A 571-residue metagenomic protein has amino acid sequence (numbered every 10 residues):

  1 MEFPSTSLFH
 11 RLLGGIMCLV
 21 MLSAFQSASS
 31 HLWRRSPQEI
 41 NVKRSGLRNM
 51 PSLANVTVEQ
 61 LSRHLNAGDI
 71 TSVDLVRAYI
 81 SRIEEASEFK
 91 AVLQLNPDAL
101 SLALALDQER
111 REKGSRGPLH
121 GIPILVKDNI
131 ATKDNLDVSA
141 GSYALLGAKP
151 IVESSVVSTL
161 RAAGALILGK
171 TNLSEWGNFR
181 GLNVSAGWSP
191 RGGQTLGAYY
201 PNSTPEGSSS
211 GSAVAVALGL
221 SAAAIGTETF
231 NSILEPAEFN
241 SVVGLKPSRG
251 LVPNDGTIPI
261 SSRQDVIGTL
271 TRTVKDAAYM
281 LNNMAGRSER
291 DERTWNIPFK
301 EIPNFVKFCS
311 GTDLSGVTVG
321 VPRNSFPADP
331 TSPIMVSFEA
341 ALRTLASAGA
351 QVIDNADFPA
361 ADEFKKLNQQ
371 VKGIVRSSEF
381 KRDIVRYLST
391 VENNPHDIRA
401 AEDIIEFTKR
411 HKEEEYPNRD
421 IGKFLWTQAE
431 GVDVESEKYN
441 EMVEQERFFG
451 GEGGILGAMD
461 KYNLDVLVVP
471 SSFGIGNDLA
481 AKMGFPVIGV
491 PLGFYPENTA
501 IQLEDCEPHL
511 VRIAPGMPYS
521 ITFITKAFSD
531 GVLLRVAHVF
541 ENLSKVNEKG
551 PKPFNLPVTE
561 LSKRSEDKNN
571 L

Functional and structural regions predicted by a protein language model:
E2-R111, N135, A340-Q351, E406 (+1 more regions): An N-terminal boundary/leader segment
N49, H120-G141, F308-R323, I374-G451 (+1 more regions): Short helix-loop capping/hinge segments that flank enzyme active sites or metal/cofactor-binding pockets
Q60-A67, A144-A148, D265-R272, F523-I524: Short, well-ordered beta-strand elements within core beta-sheets of diverse protein domains
V76, L104, S154, N304 (+4 more regions): Acyltransferase
E85, A162, L166, A217-A328 (+4 more regions): Structural helix-boundary/capping segments
K90, A222, N463-D465: Conserved acidic residues
H120-D265, T294-W295, P322-N324, P470-F473: Short glycine/serine-rich loop/turn segments
S436-N440, E444-G493, L503-H509: An extended, acidic, His-containing surface patch that forms the Zn2+-binding/catalytic region of metallohydrolases
